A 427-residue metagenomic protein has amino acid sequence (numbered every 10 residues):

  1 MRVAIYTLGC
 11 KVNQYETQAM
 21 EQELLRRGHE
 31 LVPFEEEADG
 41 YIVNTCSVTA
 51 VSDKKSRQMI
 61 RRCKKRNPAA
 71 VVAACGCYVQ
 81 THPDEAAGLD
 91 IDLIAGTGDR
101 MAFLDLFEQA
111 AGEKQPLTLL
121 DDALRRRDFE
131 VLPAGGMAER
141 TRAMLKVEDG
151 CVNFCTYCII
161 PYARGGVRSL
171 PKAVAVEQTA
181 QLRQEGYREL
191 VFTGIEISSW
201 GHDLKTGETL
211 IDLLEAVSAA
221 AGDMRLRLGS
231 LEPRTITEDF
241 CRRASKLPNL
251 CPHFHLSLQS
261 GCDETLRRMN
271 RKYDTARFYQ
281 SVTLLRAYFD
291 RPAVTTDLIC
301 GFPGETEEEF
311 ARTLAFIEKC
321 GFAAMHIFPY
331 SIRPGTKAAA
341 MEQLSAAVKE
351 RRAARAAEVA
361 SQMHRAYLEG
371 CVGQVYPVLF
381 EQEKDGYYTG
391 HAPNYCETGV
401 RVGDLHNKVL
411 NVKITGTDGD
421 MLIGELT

Functional and structural regions predicted by a protein language model:
M1-W200, D239, A244, L250 (+8 more regions): Proteins enriched for Cys/Gly/acidic motifs involved in redox and nucleic-acid/cofactor modification
R2, E189, R225-R227, H253-H255 (+4 more regions): Residues at or immediately flanking beta-strands
S47-S52, Y187-A220, L231-D239, L266 (+1 more regions): Conserved glycine-rich "GG(E/T)P / GGGxP" loop and the immediately following alpha-helix in the radical SAM core
S52-K54, G166-P171, G201-G207, R268-R271 (+3 more regions): Short, solvent-exposed loop/turn segments at secondary-structure boundaries
P83, G194-L204, T235-D239, L258-M269 (+5 more regions): Flexible glycine/acidic-rich beta-alpha junction loops that bind and position SAM and/or redox cofactors in anaerobic
A175, F192, L228, L256 (+5 more regions): Conserved, mostly hydrophobic/aromatic
Q184, I211-L226, T237-T296: Radical SAM/AdoMet-radical enzyme domain recognition
A340-T427: Terminal RNA-binding accessory module
